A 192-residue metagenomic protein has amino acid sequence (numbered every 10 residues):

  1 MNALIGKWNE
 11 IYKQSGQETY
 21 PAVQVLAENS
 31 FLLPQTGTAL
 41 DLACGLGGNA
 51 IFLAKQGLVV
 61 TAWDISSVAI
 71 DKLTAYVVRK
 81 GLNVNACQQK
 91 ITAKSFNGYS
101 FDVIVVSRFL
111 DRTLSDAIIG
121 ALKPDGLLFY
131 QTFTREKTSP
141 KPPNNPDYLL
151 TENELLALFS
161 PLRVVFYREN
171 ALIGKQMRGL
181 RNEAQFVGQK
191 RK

Functional and structural regions predicted by a protein language model:
M1-P34: Conserved class I S-adenosyl-L-methionine
T36-G45: Conserved class I S-adenosyl-L-methionine
V59-D64: Conserved SAM-binding motif I beta-strand of class I
S66-V68: Conserved SAM/SAH-binding beta-strand->alpha-helix loop
K80-I91: Conserved SAM-binding strand-loop segment of SAM-dependent methyltransferases
K94-V103: A short acidic, Gly/Pro-enriched loop at the edge of an enzyme's catalytic core that lines a small-molecule cofactor
G126-K137: Conserved beta-strand signature within the Rossmann-like core of class I S-adenosyl-L-methionine
I173-K192: Core SAM-dependent methyltransferase catalytic element
